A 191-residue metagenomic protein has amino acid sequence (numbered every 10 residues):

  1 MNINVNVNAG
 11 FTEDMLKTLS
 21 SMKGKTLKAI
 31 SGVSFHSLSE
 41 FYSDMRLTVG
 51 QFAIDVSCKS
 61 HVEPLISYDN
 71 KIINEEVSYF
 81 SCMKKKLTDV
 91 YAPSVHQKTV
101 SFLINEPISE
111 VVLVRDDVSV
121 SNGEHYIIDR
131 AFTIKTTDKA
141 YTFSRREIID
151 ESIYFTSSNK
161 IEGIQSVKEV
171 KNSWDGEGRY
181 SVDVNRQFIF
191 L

Functional and structural regions predicted by a protein language model:
M1-L191: Surface-exposed, interaction-prone regions used to assemble/regulate multi-protein complexes
